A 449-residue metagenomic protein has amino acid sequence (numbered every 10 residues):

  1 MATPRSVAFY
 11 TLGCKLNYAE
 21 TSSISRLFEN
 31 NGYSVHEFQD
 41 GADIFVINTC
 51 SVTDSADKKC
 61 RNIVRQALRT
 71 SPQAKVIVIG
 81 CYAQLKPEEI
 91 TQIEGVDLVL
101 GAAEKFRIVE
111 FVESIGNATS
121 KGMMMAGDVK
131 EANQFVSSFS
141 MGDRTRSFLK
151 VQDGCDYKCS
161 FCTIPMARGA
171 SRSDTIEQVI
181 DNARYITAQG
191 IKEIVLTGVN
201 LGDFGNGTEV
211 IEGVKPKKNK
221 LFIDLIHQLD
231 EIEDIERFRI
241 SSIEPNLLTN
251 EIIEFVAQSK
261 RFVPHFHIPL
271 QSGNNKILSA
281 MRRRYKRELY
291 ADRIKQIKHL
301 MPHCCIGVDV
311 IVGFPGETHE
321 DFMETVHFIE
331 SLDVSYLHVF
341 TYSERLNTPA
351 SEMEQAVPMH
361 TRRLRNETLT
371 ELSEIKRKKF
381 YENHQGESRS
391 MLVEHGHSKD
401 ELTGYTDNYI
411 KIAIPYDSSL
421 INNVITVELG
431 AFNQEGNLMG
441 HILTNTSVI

Functional and structural regions predicted by a protein language model:
M1-F204, K218-L221, E251, F266 (+5 more regions): Proteins enriched for Cys/Gly/acidic motifs involved in redox and nucleic-acid/cofactor modification
Y10, T197-V199, S241-I243, P269-Q271 (+5 more regions): Generic beta-strand/beta-sheet core signal
Y33, A74, D97, I235-E236 (+2 more regions): A structural micro-motif
A56-K58, A170-E177, G205-E209, V214 (+4 more regions): Short, solvent-exposed loop/turn segments at secondary-structure boundaries
V76-I77, L85-K86, I90, A188-H319: Conserved SAM/AdoMet-binding glycine-rich loop
I268, D309, I329, L337 (+3 more regions): Hydrophobic, well-ordered secondary-structure elements that form the walls of internal hydrophobic environments
E317, L332-V334: Contiguous mid-protein beta-loop-alpha structural module that forms a pocket-lining wall or clamp of enzyme active
E352-I449: Terminal RNA-binding accessory module
